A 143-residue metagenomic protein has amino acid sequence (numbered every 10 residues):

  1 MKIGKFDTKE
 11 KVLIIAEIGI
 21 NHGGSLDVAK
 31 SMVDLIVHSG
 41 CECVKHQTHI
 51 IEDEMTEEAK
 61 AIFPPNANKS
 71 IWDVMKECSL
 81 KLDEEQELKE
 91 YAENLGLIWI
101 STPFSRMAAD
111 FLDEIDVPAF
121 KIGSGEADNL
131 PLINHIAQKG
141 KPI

Functional and structural regions predicted by a protein language model:
M1-I15: N-terminal amphipathic alpha-helix/helix-capping segment at the start of soluble metabolic enzymes
E17, I36, L112: Conserved, mostly hydrophobic/aromatic
G19-N21, Q47-I51, F104-R106, G125: Active-site beta-loop-alpha junctions enriched in small/polar residues
S25-L26, E54-A59, L82-E85, I122-G140: Active-site-adjacent beta->alpha loops and helix N-cap segments on the catalytic face of soluble alpha/beta enzymes
S31-H49, I115-D116: Catalytic domains of carbohydrate-active enzymes, especially glycoside hydrolases
G40, F111-F120, A137-I143: Glycine-enriched alpha-helix->loop->beta-strand junction motifs that scaffold or abut catalytic
E42-S79: Glycine-rich, proline-tolerant flexible connector loops at the mouths of alpha/beta enzymes
V74-K81, L97-S105, P118-N129, P142-I143: Catalytic beta/alpha-barrel core
